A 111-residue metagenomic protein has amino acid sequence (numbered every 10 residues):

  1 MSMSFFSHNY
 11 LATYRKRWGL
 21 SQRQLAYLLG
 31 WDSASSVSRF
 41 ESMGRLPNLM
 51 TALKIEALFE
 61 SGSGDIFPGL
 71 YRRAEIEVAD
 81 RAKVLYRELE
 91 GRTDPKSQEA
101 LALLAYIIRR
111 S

Functional and structural regions predicted by a protein language model:
M1-W18, L103-R109: A short, Lys/Arg-rich alpha-helix, primarily the initiator
N9-L28, A79-R92: Short basic helix-loop element that most often maps to the first helix and adjoining turn of HTH DNA-binding modules
Y14, L28, R39-F40, G69: Residues in the recognition helix of alpha-helical DNA-binding motifs
L20, W31-D32, S61: The short coil/loop that forms the "turn" connecting the two helices of the helix-turn-helix
G30-P47: Recognition helix of helix-turn-helix/homeodomain-like DNA-binding domains that insert into the DNA major groove
G44-L49, E75-E77: Short, solvent-exposed alpha-helical "recognition" segments
M50-D65: DNA major-groove recognition helix of helix-turn-helix/homeodomain DNA-binding modules
F67-S111: Short, charged recognition helix plus adjacent turn of helix-turn-helix-like nucleic-acid-binding domains
